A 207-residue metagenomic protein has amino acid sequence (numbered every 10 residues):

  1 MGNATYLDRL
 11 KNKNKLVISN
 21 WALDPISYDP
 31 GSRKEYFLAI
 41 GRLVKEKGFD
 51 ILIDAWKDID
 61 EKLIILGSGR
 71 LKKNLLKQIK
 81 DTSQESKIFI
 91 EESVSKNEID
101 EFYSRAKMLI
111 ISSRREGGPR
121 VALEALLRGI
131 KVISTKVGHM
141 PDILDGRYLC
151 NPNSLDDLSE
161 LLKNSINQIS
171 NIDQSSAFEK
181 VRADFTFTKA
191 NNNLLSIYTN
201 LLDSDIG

Functional and structural regions predicted by a protein language model:
M1-Y28: Donor nucleotide-sugar binding/catalytic pocket of nucleotide-sugar-dependent glycosyltransferases
E35-D58, R70-L76: A conserved mid-protein helix/loop that constitutes part of the nucleotide-sugar donor-binding site
L76-V94: Nucleotide-activated donor-binding/catalytic signature segment of Leloir-type glycosyltransferases, i.e., the conserved
S93, E101-A106: Short alpha-helical donor nucleotide-sugar binding micro-motif in glycosyltransferases
R114: Aromatic "clamp/platform" in nucleotide-sugar-dependent glycosyltransferases that forms part of the donor/acceptor
K131-S134: Short hydrophobic beta-strand element within catalytic cores of glycosyltransferases and related nucleotide-activated
R147-D156, N164-S170: Conserved acidic donor-binding segment of nucleotide-sugar-dependent glycosyltransferases
S170-N200: A charged, aromatic-enriched C-terminal amphipathic alpha-helix characteristic of glycosyltransferases across folds
